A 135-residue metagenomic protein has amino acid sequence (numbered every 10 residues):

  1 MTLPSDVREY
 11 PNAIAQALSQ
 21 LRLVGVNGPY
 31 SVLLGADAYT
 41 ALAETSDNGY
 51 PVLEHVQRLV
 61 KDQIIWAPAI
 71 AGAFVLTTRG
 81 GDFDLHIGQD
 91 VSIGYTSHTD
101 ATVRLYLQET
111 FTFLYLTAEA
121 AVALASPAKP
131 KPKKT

Functional and structural regions predicted by a protein language model:
M1-Q57: Extended, solvent-exposed, turn-rich assembly/linker loops in the middle of proteins
T45-T135: Sequence/fold signature of self-assembling virion shell proteins
